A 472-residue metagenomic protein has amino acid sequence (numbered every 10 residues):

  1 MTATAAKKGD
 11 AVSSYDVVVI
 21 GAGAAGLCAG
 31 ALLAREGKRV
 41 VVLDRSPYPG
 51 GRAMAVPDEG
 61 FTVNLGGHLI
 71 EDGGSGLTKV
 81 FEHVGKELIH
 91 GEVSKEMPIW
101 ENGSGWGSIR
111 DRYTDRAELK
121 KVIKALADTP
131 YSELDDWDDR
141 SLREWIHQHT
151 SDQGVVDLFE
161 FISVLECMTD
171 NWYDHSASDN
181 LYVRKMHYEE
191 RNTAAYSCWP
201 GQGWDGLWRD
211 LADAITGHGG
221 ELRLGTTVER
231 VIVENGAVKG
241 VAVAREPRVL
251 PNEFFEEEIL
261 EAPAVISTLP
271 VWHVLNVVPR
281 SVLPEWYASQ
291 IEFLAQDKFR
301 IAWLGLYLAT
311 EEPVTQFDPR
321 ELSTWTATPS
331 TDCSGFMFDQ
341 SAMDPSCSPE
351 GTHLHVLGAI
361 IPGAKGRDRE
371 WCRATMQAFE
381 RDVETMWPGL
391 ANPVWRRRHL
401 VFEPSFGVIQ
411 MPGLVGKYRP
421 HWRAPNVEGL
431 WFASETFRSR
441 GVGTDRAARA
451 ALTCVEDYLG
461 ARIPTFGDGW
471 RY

Functional and structural regions predicted by a protein language model:
V17-V42: N-terminal Rossmann-like FAD-binding beta1-loop-alpha1 element of flavoenzymes
A34-D58: Glycine-rich FAD pyrophosphate-binding loop
G60-E133: Dinucleotide-binding Rossmann-like beta1-alpha1 core, especially the glycine-rich loop that anchors the ADP
G105, I109-M186: Rossmann-like flavin
M186-E256: Helical element adjacent to the flavin cofactor pocket in flavoenzyme catalytic cores
E229-E350, Y472: Mid-domain catalytic core of redox enzymes that form a hydrophobic substrate pocket/lid adjacent to a catalytic redox
L306-P404: C-terminal segments that line or cap access tunnels to active or ligand-binding sites in enzymes and enzyme-associated
E380, T385-R440: A glycine-rich dinucleotide-binding beta-alpha-beta segment and adjacent secondary-structure elements that constitute
